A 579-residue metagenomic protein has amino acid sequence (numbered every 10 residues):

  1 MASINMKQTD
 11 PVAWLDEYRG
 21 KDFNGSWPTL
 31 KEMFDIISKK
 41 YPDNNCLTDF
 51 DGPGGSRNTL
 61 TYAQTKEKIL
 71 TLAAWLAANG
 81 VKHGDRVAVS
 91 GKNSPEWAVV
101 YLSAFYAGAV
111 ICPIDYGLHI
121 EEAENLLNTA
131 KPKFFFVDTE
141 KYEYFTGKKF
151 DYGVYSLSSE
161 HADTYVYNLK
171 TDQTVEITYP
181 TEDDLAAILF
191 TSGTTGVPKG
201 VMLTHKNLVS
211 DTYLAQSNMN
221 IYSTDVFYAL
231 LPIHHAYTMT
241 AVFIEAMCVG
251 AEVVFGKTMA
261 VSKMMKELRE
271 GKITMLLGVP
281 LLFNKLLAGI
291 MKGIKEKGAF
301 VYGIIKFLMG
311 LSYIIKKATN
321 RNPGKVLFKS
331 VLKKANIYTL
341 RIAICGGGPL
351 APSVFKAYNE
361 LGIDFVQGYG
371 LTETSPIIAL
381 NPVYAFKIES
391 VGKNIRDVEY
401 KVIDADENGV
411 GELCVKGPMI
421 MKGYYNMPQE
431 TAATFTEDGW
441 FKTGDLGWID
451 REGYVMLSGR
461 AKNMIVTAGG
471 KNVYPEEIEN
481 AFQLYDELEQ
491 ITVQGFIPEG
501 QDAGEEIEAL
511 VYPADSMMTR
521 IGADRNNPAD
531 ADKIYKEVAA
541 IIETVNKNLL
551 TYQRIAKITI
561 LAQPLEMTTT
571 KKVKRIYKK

Functional and structural regions predicted by a protein language model:
S26, C46-S94, A98-L102, H119-E124 (+1 more regions): Conserved AMP-binding/adenylate-forming core of the ANL superfamily
P42-N45, D172-F190, V197, N220-V226: Conserved pre-ATP/AMP-binding loop-to-beta segment of ANL
G54, E140-E182, I290-S330, A562: ANL superfamily adenylate-forming
N58-A63, A186-T212: Conserved AMP-binding A3 loop
F135, D404, G417, K422-G423 (+1 more regions): AMP-binding/adenylate-forming catalytic core of the ANL superfamily
V209-V226, I233-K329: Conserved AMP-binding/adenylation subdomain of ANL enzymes
T319, P323-V455, A461-M464, I478 (+1 more regions): Conserved AMP-binding/adenylate-forming
T492-I497, I541-K579: Conserved C-terminal "lid"/linker of ANL adenylate-forming enzymes
